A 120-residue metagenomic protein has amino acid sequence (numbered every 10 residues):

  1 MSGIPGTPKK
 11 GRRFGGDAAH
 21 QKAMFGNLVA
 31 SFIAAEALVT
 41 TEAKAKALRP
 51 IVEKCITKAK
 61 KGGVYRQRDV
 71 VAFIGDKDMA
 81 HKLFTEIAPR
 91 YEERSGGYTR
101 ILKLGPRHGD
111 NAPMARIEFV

Functional and structural regions predicted by a protein language model:
S2-G16, A23, N27-V120: Structured, basic alpha/beta domains of bacterial-type, RNA-associated proteins
